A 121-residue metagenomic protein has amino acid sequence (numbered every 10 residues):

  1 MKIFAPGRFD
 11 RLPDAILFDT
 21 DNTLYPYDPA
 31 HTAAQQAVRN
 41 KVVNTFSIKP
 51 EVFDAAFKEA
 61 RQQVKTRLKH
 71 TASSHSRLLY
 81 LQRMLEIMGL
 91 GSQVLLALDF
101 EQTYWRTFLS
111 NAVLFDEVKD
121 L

Functional and structural regions predicted by a protein language model:
K2-F18, T23-A56: Active-site neighborhood of HAD-like aspartate-dependent phosphohydrolases
L24, V42, R61-L68, F108: Short amphipathic alpha-helical interaction patches enriched in hydrophobic/aromatic residues with interspersed Lys/Arg
E59-Q102: A metal-dependent, Asp-based hydrolase signature
H75, A112-D116: Conserved phosphate-coordination/catalytic loops
T103-A112: Surface-exposed cleft-lining segments at the edges of enzyme active sites
E117-L121: Catalytic-core regions built around general acid/base machinery
